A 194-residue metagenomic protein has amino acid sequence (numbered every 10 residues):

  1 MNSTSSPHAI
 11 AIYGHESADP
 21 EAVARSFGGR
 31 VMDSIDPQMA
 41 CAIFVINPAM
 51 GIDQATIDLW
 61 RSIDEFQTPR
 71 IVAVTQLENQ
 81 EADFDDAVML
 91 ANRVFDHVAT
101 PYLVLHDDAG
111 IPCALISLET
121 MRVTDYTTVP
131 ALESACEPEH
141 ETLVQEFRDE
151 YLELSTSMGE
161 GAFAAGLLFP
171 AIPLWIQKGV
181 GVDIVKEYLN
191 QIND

Functional and structural regions predicted by a protein language model:
M1-D19, V23-F27, P48-M50, A55-D194: P-loop NTPase catalytic nucleotide-binding module
R30-A49, R61-S62: Inter-motif core of Ras-like GTPase G domains
